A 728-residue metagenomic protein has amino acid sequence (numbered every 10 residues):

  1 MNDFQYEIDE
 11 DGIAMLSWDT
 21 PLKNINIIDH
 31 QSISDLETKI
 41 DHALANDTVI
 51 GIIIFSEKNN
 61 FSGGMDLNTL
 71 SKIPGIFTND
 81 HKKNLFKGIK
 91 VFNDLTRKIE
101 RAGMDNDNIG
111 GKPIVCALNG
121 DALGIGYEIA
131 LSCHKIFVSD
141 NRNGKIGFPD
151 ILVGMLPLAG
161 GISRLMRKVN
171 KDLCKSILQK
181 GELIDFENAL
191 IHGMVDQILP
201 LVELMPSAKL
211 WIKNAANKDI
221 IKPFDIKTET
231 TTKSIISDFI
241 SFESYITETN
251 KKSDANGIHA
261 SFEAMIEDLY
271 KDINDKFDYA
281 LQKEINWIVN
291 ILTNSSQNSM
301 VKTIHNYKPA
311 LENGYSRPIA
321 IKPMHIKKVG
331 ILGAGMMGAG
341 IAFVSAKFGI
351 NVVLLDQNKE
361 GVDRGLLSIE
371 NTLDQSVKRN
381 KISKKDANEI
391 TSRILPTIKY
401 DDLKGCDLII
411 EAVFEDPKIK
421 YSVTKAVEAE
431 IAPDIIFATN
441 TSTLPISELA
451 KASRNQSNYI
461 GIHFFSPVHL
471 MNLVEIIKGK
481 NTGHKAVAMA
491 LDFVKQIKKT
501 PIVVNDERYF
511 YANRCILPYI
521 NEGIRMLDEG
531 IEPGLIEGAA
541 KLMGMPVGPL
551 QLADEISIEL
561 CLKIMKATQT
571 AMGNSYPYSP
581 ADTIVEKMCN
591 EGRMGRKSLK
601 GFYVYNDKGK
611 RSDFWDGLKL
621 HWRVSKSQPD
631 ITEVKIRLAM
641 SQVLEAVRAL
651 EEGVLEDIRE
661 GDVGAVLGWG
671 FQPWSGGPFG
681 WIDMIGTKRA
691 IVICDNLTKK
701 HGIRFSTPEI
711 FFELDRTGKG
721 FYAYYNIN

Functional and structural regions predicted by a protein language model:
M1-F55, T78-N79: Conserved CoA-thioester-binding segment of acyl-CoA-metabolizing enzymes
N2-F4, D9, D19-P21, K39 (+5 more regions): N-terminal glycine-rich phosphate-binding loop for ADP-containing cofactors
Q31, A45, K58-K72, F92: Amphipathic alpha-helical interaction surfaces in cytosolic regulatory modules
I50-G51, P113-V115, I436, T500: Proline-centered loop/turn at the N-terminus of a beta-strand
N59-G63, L123-G124, L403, L444-P445: Short, active-site-adjacent cap segments at secondary-structure transitions
L67-T69, T78-H81, L85-G110, I129 (+1 more regions): Acidic/glycine-enriched connector segments
I99-V153, P157, I177, G333-I341: Glycine-rich beta-to-alpha active-site loop
